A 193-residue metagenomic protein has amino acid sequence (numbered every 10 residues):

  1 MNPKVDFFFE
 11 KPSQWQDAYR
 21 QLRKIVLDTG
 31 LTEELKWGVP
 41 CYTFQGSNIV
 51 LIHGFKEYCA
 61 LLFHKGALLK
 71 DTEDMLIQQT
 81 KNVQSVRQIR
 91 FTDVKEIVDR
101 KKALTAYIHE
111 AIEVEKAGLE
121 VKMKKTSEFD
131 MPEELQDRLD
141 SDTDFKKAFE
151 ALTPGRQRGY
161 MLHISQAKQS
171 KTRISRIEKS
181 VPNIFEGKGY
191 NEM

Functional and structural regions predicted by a protein language model:
M1-M193: Charge-dense, helix-prone N-terminal extensions
